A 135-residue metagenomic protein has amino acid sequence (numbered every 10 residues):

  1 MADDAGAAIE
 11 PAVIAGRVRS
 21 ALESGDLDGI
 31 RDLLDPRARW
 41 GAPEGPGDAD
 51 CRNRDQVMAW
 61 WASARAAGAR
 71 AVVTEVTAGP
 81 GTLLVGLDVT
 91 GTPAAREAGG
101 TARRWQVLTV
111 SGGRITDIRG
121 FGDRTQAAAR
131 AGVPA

Functional and structural regions predicted by a protein language model:
M1-A135: C-terminal and inter-domain tail/linker signature
